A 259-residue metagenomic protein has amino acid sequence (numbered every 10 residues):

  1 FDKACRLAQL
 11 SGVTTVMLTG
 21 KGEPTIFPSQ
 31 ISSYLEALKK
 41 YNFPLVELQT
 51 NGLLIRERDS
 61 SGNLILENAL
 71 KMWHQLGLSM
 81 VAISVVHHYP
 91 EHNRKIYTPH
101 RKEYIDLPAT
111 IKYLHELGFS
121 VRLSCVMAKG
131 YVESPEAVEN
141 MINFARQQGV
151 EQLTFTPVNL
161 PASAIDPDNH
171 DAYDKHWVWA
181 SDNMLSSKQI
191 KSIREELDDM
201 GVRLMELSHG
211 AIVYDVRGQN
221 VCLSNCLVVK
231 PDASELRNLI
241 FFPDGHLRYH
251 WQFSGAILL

Functional and structural regions predicted by a protein language model:
F1, I31, L66, L107 (+2 more regions): Aromatic/hydrophobic pocket-lining residues that form the small-molecule binding cavity in soluble enzyme cores
D2-R6, L35-E36, L64-G77, E139-G149: Short amphipathic alpha-helices and their capping/turn segments at secondary-structure boundaries
S11-F27, Y41-N68, W73-L107, S120-V126 (+1 more regions): Core AdoMet radical
F27-S33: Active-site-adjacent beta->alpha loops and helix N-cap segments on the catalytic face of soluble alpha/beta enzymes
Q30, C226, F253-G255: Residue-level structural signal for beta-strand termini and adjacent loop
Y34-L38, I111-L114: Hydrophobic positions in alpha-helices of CheY-like receiver
E91-I105, K112-P231: Radical SAM enzyme [4Fe-4S]-AdoMet core and its adjacent flexible, acidic and glycine-rich loops/tails across
K230-L259: Radical SAM enzyme core and accessory elements
